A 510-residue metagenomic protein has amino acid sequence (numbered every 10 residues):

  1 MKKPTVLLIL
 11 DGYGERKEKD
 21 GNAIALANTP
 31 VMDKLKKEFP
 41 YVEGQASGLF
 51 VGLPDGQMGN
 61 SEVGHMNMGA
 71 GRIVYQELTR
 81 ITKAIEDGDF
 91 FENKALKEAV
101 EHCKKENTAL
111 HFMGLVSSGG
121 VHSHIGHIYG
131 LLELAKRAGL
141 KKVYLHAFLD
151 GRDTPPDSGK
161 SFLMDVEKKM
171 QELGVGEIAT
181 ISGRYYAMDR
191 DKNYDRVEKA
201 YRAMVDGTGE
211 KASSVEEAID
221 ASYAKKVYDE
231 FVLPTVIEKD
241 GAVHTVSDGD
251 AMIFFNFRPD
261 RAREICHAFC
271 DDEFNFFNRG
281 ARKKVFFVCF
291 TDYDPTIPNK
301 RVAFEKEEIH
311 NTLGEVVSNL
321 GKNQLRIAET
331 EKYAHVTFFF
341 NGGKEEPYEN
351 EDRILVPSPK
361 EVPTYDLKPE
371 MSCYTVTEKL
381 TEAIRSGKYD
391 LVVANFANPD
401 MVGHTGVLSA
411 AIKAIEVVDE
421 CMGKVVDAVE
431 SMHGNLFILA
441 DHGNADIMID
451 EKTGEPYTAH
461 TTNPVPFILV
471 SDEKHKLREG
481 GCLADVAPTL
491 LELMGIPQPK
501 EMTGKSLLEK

Functional and structural regions predicted by a protein language model:
M1-K510: Feature captures the catalytic ectodomains and active-site-proximal regions of enzymes that hydrolyze or transfer
